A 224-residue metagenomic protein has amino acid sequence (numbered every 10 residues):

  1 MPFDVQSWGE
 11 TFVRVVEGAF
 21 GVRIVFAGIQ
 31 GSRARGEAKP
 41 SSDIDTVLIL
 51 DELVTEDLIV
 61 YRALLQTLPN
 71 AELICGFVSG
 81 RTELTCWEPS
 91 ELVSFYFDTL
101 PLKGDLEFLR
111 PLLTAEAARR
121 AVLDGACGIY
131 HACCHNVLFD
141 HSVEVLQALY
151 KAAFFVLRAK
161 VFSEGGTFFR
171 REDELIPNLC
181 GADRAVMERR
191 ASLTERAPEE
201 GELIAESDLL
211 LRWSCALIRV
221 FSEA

Functional and structural regions predicted by a protein language model:
M1-D4, E56-A148: Conserved NTP/Mg2+-binding pocket subregion across the NTase superfamily
M1-F26, V186-R189, A224: Helical scaffold of the NTase/Pol beta-like nucleotidyltransferase catalytic core
V16-F20, L65, L175-L179: Broad structural signal for hydrophobic residues in well-ordered alpha-helices, predominantly aliphatic
E17-G18, R35-E37, S142: Short, flexible, glycine/charge-rich loop motifs used to bind or transfer phosphoryl groups or to couple energy/partner
V22, N70-A71, G181: Short, well-ordered coil loops that connect the C-terminus of an alpha-helix to the N-terminus of a beta-strand
G31-R62, C75-V78: Catalytic metal-binding acidic patch
S42-I44, E72, L146, L203: Residues at beta-strand starts and edge strands
L109-A224: Conserved nucleotidyltransferase catalytic core and NTase-mimicking acidic/glycine-rich helix/loop elements in nucleic
